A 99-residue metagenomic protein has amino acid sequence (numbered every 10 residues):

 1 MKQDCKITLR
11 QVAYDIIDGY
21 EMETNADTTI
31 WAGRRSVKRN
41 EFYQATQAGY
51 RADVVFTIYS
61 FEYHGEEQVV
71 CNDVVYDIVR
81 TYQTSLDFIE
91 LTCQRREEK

Functional and structural regions predicted by a protein language model:
M1-G33: Extended boundary segments
Y20-K99: Short, conserved turn/kink motifs that form compact alpha/beta structural patches or helix kinks used as
